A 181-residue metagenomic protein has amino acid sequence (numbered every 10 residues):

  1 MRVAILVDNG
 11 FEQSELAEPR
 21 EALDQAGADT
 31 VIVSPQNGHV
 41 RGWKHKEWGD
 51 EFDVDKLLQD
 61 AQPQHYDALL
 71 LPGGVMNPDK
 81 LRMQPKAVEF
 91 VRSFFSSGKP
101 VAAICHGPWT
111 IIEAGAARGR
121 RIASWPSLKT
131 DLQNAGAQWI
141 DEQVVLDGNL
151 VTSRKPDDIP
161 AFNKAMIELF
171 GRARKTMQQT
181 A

Functional and structural regions predicted by a protein language model:
M1-S97, V101, W109-G119, K129-A181: Extended, subdomain-level signal for the structured scaffold at the beginning of enzyme domains
C105: Catalytic nucleophile serine of serine hydrolases, specifically the conserved "nucleophile elbow" pentapeptide
I122: Anionic-ligand binding patches
